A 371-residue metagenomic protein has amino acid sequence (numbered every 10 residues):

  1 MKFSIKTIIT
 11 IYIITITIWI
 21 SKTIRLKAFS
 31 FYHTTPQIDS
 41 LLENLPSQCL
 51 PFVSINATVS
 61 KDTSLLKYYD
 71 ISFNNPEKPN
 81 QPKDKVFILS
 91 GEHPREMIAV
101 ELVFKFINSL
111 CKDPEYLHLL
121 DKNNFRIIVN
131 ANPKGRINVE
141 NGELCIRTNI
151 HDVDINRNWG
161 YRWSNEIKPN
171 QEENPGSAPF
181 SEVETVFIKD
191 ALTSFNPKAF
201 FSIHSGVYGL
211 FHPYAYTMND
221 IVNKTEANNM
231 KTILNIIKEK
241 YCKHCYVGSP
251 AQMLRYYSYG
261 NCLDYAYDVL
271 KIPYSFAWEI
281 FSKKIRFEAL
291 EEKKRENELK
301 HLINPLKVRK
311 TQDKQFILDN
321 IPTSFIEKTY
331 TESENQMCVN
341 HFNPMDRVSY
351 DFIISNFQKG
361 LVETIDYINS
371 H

Functional and structural regions predicted by a protein language model:
M1-Y12: Classical eukaryotic N-terminal signal peptides for Sec-dependent ER targeting/secretion, especially the positively
I13-F31: N-terminal signal peptide
S30-D84: Soluble metallo-hydrolase cores and metallopeptidase-like ectodomains found primarily in the secretory/periplasmic
T34-I38, S60-S64, E96-V100, F180-E184 (+1 more regions): Phosphate/oxyanion-binding active-site loops and adjacent basic polyanion-contact surfaces
N80-E92, E96-N228, E279, F325-P344: Active-site/substrate-binding loop(s) of hydrolase catalytic cores
L144-C145, Y241-D268: Active site of divalent-metal-dependent phosphoester/diester hydrolases
F200-S202, Y208-K224, G260-H371: Active-site-adjacent mobile loop/cap segments within catalytic or ligand-binding domains
M218-M253: Acidic, glycine-rich loop-and-strand cores that form catalytic or ligand-binding grooves in diverse globular domains
